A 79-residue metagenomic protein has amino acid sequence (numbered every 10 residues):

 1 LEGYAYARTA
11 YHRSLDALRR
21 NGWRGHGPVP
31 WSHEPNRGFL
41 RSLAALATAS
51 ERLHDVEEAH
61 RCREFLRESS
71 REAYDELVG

Functional and structural regions predicted by a protein language model:
S14-G22, S69-A73: Alpha-helical junction/boundary sensor with strong preference for TPR arrays
L18-H33: Acidic, Ser/Thr- and Gly/Pro-rich intrinsically disordered linkers and low-complexity segments that flank or connect
W31-G38, D75: Short coil/turn linker motifs that delimit alpha-helical repeat modules in TPR/alpha-solenoid proteins
F39, L43-L46: TPR repeat positional signature
